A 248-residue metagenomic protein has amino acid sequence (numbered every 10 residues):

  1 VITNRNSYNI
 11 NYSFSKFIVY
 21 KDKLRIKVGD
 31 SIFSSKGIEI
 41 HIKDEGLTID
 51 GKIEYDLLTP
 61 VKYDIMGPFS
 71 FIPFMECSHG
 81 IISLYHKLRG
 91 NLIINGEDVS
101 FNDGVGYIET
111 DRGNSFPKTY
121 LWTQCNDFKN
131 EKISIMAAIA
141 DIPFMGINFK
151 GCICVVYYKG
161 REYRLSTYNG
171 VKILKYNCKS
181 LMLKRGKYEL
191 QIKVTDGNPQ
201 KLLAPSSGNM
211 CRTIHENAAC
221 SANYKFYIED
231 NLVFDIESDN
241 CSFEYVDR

Functional and structural regions predicted by a protein language model:
V1-R248: Structured soluble/peripheral alpha/beta segments that form catalytic or ligand/cofactor-binding pockets
